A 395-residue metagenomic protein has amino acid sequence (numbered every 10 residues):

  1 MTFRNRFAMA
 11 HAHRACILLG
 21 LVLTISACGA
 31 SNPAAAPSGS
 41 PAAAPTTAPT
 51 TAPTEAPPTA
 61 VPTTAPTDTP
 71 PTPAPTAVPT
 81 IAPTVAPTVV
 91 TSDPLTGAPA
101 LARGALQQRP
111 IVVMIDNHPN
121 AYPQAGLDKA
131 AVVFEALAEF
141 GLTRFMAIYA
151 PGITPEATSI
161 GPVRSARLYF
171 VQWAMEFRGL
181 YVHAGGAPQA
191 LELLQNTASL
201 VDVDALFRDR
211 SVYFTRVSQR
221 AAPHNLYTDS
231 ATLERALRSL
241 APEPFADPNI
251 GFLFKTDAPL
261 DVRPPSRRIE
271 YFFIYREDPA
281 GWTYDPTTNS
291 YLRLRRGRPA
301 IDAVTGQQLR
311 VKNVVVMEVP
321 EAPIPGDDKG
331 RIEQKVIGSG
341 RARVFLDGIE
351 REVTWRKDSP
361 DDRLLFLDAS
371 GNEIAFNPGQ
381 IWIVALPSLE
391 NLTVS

Functional and structural regions predicted by a protein language model:
F3-I17: Bacterial N-terminal signal peptides that target proteins for export
A15-S26: Bacterial N-terminal signal peptides
C28-D93, A98: Ser/Thr-rich, Proline-interspersed low-complexity disordered segments
V90-F134, E139-S395: A surface/extracellular/periplasmic glyco- and lipid-processing/surface-interacting theme
